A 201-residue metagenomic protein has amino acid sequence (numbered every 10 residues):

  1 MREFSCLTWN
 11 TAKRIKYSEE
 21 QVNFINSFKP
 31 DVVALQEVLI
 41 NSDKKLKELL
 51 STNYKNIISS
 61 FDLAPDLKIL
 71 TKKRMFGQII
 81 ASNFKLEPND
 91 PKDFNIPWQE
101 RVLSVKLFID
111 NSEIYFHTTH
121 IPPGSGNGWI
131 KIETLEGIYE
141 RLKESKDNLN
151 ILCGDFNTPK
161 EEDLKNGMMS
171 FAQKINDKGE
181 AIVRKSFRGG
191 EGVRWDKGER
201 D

Functional and structural regions predicted by a protein language model:
M1-L7, A64-D66: Acidic, histidine-bearing metal-coordination/catalytic regions of metal-dependent phosphoesterases
S5-T11, Q21-L46, V105, F116-H117 (+1 more regions): Active-site beta-strand/loop signature of hydrolases that rely on acidic residues for catalysis
C6-K16, P122-I130: Acidic/histidine-rich helix-loop elements that form or flank divalent-metal/phosphate-binding sites at the catalytic
S18-E19, D43, Q99, I132: Structural motif corresponding to alpha-helix initiation and N-cap regions
E19-E20, L46-K47, I69-K73, W129-I130 (+1 more regions): Short aromatic-enriched loop/helix-cap "lid" or pocket-rim segments at secondary-structure transitions that line
N23-I25, L49-N53, T134, G167-A172: Glycine-rich, phosphate-binding/catalytic loops in enzymes
V32, Q36-P122: Structured beta-strand-rich core segments of catalytic domains in phosphoester-bond hydrolases
E133-D201: Metal-dependent phosphoesterases centered on the DNase I-like endonuclease/exonuclease/phosphatase
